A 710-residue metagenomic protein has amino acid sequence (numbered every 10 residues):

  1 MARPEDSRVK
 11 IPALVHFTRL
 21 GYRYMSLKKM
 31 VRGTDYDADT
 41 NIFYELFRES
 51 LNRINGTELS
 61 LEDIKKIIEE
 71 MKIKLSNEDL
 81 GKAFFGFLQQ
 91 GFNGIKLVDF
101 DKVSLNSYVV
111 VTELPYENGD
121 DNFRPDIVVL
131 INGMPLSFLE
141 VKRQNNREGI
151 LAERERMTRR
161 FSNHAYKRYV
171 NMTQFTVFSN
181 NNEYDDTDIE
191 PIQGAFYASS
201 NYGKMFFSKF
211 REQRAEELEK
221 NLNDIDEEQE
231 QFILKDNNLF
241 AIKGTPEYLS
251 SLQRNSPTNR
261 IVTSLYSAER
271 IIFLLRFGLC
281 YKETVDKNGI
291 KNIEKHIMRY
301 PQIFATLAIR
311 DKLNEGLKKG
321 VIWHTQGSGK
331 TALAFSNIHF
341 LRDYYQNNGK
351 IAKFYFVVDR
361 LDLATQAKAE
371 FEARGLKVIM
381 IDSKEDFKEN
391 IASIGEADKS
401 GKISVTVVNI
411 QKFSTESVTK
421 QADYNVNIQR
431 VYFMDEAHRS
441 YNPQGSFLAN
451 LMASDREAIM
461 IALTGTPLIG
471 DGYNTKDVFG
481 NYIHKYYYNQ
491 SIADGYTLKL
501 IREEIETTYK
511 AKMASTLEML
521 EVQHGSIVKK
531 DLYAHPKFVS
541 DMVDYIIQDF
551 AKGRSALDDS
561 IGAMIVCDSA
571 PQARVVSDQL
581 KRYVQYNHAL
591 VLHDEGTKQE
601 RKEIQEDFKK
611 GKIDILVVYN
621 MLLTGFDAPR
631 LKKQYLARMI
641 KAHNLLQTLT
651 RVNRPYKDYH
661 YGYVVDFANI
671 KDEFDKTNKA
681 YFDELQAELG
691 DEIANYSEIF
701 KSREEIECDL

Functional and structural regions predicted by a protein language model:
A2-R8, P12-K353, D362, Q366-K377 (+3 more regions): ATP-dependent helicase/translocase motor core
S251, Y473-S560: Interdomain helical connector at the RecA1-RecA2 junction of SF1/SF2 helicase-like NTPases
T325-Q326, H438-S440, S454-D471: Conserved helicase ATPase motor motifs in RecA-like P-loop NTPase domains
R374-V418: Inter-Walker segment of RecA-like/P-loop motor cores
K399-S404, S526-V618: Conserved C-terminal RecA-like helicase domain
D423-I459: SF2 helicase catalytic motif II
L616-V618, L622-Q647, G662-D666: A short beta-strand element within the Helicase C-terminal
R654-L710: Long, hydrophobic alpha-helical segments
